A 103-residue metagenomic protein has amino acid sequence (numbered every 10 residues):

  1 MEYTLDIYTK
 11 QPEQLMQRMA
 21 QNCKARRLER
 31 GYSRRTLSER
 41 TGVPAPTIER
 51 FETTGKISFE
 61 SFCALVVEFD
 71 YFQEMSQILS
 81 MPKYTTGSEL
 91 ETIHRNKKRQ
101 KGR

Functional and structural regions predicted by a protein language model:
E2-L28, I78: A short, Lys/Arg-rich alpha-helix, primarily the initiator
Q21-T36, R95-G102: Short basic helix-loop element that most often maps to the first helix and adjoining turn of HTH DNA-binding modules
C23, R34, A45, F59-F62: Helix-turn-helix DNA-binding elements, focusing on the entry/boundary residues of the two helices that contact DNA
G31-E49: Short alpha-helical DNA-recognition segment
T53, Y71-E74: Amphipathic alpha-helical protein-protein interaction surfaces
T54-E68: Short, basic-rich loop-to-helix N-cap that marks the start of a DNA-contacting helix
S76-R103: Short, charged recognition helix plus adjacent turn of helix-turn-helix-like nucleic-acid-binding domains
